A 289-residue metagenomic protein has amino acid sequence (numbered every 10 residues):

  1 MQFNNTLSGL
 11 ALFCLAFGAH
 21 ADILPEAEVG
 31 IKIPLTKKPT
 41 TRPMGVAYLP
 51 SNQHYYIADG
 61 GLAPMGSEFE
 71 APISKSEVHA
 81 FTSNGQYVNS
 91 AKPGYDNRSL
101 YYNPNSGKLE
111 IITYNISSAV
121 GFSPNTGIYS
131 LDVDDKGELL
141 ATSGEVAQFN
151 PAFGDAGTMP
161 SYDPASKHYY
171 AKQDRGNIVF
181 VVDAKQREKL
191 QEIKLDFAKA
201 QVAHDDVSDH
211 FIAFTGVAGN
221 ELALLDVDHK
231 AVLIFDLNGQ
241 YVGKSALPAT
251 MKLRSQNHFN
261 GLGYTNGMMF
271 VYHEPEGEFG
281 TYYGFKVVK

Functional and structural regions predicted by a protein language model:
E28-K37, Q86-A91, L140-P151, E188-H204 (+1 more regions): A short beta-strand motif characteristic of beta-propeller blades
T36-M65: Beta-strand-rich domains and repeat architectures in extracellular enzymes and scaffolds, especially beta-propellers
P39-L49, G94-N103, Q148-A165, K199-A218 (+1 more regions): Beta-rich, blade/repeat-based domains predominating in secreted/periplasmic proteins but also intracellular
Q53-Y56, S106-E110, S166-Y169, G219-L222 (+1 more regions): Entry beta-strands of beta-propeller and related beta-repeat scaffolds
I57-G61, I111-N115, A171-Q173, L224-D226 (+1 more regions): Recurrent small/Gly-Pro-centered beta-turn motifs in extracellular repeat architectures
G61-G66, N115-V120, R175-I178, H229-A231 (+1 more regions): Short glycine/acidic-enriched loop and turn motifs that connect beta-strands
K75-H79, G127-Y129, I178-F180, A231-L233 (+1 more regions): A short loop-to-beta-strand structural motif that recurs across blades of beta-propeller domains
N257-K289: Blade-level signature of beta-propeller repeat domains, shared across WD40, Kelch, NHL, RCC1 and BNR/Asp-box propellers
